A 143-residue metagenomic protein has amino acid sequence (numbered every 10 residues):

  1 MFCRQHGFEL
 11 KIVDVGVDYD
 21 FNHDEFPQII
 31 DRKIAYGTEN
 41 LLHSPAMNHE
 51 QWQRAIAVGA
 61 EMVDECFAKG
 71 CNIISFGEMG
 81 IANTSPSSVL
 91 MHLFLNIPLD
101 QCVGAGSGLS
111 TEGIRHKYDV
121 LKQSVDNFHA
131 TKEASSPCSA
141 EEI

Functional and structural regions predicted by a protein language model:
M1-I143: N-terminal loops that bind phosphate or other acidic moieties and the adjacent beta-alpha structural core
